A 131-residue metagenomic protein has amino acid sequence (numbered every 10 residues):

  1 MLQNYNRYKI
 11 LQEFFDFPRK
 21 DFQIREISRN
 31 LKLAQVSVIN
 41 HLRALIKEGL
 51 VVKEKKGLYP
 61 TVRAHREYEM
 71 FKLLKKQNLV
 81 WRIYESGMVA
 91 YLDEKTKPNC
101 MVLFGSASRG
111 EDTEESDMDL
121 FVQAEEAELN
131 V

Functional and structural regions predicted by a protein language model:
M1-N99: Helical scaffold of the NTase/Pol beta-like nucleotidyltransferase catalytic core
M88, N130-V131: Hydrophobic side chains in well-ordered alpha-helices
T96-S108: Short gly/ser-rich loop at a beta-strand->alpha-helix junction or flexible surface loop bordering the NTP-binding
G105, R109-N130: Catalytic metal-binding acidic patch
